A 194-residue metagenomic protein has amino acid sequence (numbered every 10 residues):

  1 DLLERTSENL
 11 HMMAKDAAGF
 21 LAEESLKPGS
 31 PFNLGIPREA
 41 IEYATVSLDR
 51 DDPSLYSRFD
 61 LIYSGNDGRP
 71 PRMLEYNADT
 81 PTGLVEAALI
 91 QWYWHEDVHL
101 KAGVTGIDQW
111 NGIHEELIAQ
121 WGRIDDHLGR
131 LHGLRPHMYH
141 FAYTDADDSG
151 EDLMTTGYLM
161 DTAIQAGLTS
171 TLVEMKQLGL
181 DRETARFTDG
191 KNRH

Functional and structural regions predicted by a protein language model:
D1-R5, E75, H99-V104: Charged, low-complexity surface segments at secondary-structure and domain boundaries
D1-Y43, M138: Low-complexity, highly charged intrinsically disordered N-terminal segments that act as targeting/localization
E8, M12-K15, G19-L26, V46 (+5 more regions): Generic surface-pattern signal
Y43-S47, D145: Short secondary-structure boundary micro-motifs
V46-T80: Conserved metal-phosphate-binding beta-hairpin within the catalytic cores of diverse ATP-dependent phosphoryl-transfer
I62-G68, T80-H194: Domain-scale recognition of functional cores that engage charged ligands
